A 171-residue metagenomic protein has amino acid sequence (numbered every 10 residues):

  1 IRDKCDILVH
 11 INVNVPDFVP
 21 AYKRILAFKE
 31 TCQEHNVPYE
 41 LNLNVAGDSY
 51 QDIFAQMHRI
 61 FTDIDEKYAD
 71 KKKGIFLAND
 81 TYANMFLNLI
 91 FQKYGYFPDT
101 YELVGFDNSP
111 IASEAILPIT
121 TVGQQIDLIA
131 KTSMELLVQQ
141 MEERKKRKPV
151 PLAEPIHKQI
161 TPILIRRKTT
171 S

Functional and structural regions predicted by a protein language model:
C5, V37, G95: Short glycine/serine/threonine/alanine-rich loop segments
C5-I7, K73: Short acidic/polar active-site loop segments enriched in Thr and Asp
I11-I60, L77-N84, F106-S109, G123-T132 (+1 more regions): Hinge/beta->alpha junction and helix N-cap segments in small-molecule ligand-binding domains
T62-S171: Flexible loop/turn connectors
